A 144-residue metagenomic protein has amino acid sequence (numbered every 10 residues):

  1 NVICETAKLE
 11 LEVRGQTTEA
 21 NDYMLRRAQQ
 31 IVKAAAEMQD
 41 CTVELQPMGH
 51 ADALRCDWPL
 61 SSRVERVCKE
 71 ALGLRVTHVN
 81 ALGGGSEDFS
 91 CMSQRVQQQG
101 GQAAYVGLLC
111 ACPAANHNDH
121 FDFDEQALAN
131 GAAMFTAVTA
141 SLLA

Functional and structural regions predicted by a protein language model:
N1-A144: Metal-dependent amide/peptide-bond hydrolase catalytic core, centered on the "pita-bread" metallohydrolase fold
